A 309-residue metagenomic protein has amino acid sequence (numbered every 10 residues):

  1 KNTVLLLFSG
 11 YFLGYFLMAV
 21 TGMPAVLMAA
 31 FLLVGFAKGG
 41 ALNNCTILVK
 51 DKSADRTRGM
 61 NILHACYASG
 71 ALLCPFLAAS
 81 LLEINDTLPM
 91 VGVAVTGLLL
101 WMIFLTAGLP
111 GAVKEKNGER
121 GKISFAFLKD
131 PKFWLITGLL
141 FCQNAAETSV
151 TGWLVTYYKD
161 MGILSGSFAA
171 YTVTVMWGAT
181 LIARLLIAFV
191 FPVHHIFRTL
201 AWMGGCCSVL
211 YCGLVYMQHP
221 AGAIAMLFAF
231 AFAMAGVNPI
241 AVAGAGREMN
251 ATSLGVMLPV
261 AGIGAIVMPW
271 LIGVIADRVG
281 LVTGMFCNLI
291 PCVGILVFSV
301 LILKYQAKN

Functional and structural regions predicted by a protein language model:
K1, L82, A183-H195, A276-D277: Helix-to-loop junctions at the C-terminal end of transmembrane segments in multipass secondary transporters
S9-G22, C206-Q218: C-terminal ends and interior cores of transmembrane alpha-helices in multi-pass membrane transporters/permeases
V20-A25, A54, I163, H195 (+1 more regions): Helix-breaking motifs and short loop linkers at transmembrane-helix boundaries and internal kinks in secondary membrane
A30-A65: Cytoplasmic helix-loop-helix junction between adjacent transmembrane helices in 12-TM secondary transporters
D55-R56, N61-A112: Helix-loop-helix hairpin linking two adjacent transmembrane segments in secondary transporters
D130-I182: Extracytoplasmic gate region of multi-pass secondary transporters
H194-A241: C-terminal transmembrane helical hairpin of 12-TM major facilitator-type secondary transporters
E248-L281, M285-N288: A late C-terminal transmembrane helix in Major Facilitator Superfamily
